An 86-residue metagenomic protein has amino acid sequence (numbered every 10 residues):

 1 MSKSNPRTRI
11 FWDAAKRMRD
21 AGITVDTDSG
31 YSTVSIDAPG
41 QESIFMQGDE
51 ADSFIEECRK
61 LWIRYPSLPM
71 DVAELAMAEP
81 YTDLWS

Functional and structural regions predicted by a protein language model:
M1-G22, L61-E79: Negatively charged, low-complexity tracts enriched in Asp/Glu with abundant Ser/Thr
D26-E74: Acidic, low-complexity, intrinsically disordered interaction modules
D83-S86: Short acidic DE-rich linear segments
